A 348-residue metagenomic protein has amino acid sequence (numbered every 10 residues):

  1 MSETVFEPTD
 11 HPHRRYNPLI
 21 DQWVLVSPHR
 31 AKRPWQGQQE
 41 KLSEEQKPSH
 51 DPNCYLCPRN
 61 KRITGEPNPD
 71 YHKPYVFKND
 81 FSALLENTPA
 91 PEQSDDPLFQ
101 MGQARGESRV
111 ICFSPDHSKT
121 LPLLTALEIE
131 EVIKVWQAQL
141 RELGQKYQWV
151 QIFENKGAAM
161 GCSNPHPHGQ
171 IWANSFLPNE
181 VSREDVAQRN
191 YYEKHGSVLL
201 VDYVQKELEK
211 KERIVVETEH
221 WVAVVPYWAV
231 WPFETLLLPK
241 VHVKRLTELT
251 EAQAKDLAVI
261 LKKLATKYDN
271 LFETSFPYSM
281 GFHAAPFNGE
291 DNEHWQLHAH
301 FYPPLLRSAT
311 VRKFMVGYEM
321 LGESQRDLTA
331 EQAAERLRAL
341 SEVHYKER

Functional and structural regions predicted by a protein language model:
M1-H166, W172-K244, A252, T266 (+2 more regions): Active-site microenvironments that recognize anionic phosphate/pyrophosphate groups
K244-Q253, L257-K262: A contiguous, surface-exposed recognition patch within enzymatic or periplasmic domains that forms
D256-S275, S279: Extended C-terminal subregions enriched in glycine
M280-A284: Acidic/histidine-rich, metal-coordinating catalytic segments
